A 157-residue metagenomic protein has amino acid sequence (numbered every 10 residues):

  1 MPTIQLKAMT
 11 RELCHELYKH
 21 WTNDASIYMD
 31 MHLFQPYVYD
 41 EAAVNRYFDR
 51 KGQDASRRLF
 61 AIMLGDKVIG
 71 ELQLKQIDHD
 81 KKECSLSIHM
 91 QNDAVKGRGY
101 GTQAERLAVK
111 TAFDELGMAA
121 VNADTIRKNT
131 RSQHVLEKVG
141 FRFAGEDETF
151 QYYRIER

Functional and structural regions predicted by a protein language model:
M1-E16, H20-S26, L59-R157: Acyl-donor (CoA/ACP) binding surface of acyl/acetyltransferases
A25, Q35-P36, G52, A144: Residue-level detector of secondary-structure transition/capping positions
S26-Y47: Conserved GNAT-fold acetyl-CoA-binding loop/helix
V38-D40, A55, I155: A short hydrophobic/aromatic micro-motif that marks alpha-helical segments and, especially, helix-coil
D40-N45, K51, E71, V135 (+1 more regions): Short amphipathic alpha-helical patches
D49-R50, T111: Short, flexible, glycine/charge-rich loop motifs used to bind or transfer phosphoryl groups or to couple energy/partner
R50-S56: Short loop/turn motifs at secondary-structure junctions and domain boundaries
